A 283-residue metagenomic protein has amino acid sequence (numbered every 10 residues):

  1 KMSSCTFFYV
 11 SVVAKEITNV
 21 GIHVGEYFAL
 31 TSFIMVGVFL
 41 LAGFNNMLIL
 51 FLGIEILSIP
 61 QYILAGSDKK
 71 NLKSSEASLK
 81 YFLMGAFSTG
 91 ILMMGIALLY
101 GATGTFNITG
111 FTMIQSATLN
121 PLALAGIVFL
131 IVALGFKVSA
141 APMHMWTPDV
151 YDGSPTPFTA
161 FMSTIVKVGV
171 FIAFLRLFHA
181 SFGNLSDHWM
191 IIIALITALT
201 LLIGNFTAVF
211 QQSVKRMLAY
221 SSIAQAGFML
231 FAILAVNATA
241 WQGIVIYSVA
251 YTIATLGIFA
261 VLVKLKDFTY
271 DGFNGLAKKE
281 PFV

Functional and structural regions predicted by a protein language model:
K1-V283: Alpha-helical transmembrane segments of multi-pass membrane proteins predominantly involved in bioenergetics
